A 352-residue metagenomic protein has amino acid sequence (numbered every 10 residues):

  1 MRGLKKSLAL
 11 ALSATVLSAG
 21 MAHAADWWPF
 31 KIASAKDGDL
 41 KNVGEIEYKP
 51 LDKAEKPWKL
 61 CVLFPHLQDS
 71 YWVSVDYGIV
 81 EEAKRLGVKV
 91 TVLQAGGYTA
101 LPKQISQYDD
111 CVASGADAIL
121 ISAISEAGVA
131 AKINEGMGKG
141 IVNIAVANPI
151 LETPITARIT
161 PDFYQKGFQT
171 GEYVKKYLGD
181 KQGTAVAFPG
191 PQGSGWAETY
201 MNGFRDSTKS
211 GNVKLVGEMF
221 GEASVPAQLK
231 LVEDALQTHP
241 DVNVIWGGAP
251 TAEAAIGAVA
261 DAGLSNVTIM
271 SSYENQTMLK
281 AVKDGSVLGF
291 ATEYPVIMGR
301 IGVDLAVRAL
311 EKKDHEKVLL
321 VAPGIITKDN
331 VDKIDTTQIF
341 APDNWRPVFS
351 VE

Functional and structural regions predicted by a protein language model:
M1-H23: Gram-negative bacterial Sec-dependent N-terminal signal peptides
R2-K5, H23-E352: A residue-level marker of the well-folded mature domains of exported/periplasmic proteins
